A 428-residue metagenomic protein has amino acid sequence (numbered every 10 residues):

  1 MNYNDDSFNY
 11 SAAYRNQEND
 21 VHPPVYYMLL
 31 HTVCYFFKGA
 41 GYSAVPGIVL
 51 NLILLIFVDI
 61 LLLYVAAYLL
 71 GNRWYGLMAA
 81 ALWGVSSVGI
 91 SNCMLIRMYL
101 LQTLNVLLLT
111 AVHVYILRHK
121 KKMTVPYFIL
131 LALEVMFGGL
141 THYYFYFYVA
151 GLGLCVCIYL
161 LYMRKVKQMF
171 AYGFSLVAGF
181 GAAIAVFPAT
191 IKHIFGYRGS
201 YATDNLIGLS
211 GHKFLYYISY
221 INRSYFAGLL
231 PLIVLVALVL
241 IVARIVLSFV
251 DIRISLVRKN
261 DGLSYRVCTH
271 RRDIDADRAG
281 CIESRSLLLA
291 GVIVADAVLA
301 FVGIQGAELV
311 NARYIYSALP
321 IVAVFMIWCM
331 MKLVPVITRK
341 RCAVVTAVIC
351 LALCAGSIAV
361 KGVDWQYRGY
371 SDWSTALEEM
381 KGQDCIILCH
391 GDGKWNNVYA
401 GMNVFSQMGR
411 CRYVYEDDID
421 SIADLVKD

Functional and structural regions predicted by a protein language model:
P24-Y27, A44, I48, L52-L55 (+5 more regions): Aromatic- and kink-enriched transmembrane "portal" helix at the membrane-lumen/periplasm boundary that abuts
T32, L61, A81, V85 (+3 more regions): Specific aromatic-rich, kink-prone transmembrane helix
P46-L70, L108: Transmembrane-helix motifs of polytopic, lipid-linked glycan transferases
A79, V125-Y143, L176-G179: Membrane-interface alpha helices of multi-pass inner-membrane proteins
L101, F147, L287-L289, Q305-I337: Hydrophobic/aromatic-rich transmembrane helices and adjacent perimembrane loops
V112-P126, F147-F180, V414: Perimembrane helix-loop-helix junctions
V177, R253-C281, K332-V360: Signature aromatic-anchored transmembrane alpha helix within multi-pass, membrane-resident enzymes that catalyze glycan
A352-D418: Membrane-embedded, lumen/periplasm-facing catalytic core of multi-pass transferases that use lipid-linked donors
